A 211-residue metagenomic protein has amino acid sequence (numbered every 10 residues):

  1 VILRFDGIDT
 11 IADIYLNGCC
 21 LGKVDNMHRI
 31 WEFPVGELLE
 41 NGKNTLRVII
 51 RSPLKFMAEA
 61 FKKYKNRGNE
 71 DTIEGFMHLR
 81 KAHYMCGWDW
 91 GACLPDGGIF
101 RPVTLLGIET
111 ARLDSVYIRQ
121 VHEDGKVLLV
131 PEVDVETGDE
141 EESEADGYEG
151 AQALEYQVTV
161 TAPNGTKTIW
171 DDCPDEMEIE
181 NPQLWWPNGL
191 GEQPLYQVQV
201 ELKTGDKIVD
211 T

Functional and structural regions predicted by a protein language model:
V1-T211: Secreted/periplasmic carbohydrate-active enzymes, especially glycoside hydrolases
